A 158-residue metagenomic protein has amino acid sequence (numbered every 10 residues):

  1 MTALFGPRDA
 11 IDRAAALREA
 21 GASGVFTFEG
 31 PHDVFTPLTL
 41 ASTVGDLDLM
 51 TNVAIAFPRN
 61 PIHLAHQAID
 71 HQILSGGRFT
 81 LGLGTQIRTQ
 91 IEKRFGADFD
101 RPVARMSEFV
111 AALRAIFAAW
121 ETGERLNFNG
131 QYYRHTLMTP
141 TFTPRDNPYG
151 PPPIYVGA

Functional and structural regions predicted by a protein language model:
M1-T51, N147, P151-P152: N-terminal beta1-alpha1-beta2 module of alpha/beta enzyme domains
A3-L4, G30, A54-A56, G84-R88: Active-site beta-loop-alpha junctions enriched in small/polar residues
A15, T36-T39, I62-I69, I73: N-terminal, well-ordered alpha-helical segments
H32, R59-I62: Residues at secondary-structure transition points
D48-A54, T80-L81: A short, GP-enriched loop/loop-strand-helix hinge that lies immediately N-terminal to, or at the N-terminal rim
A54-N60, D98-F99: Glycine-rich "substrate-gating" loop/helix at the edge of Rossmann-like oxidoreductase active sites
Q67-A68, I73-A158: Internal, glycine-rich beta/alpha segment that forms the wall or movable "lid" of small-molecule/cofactor binding
